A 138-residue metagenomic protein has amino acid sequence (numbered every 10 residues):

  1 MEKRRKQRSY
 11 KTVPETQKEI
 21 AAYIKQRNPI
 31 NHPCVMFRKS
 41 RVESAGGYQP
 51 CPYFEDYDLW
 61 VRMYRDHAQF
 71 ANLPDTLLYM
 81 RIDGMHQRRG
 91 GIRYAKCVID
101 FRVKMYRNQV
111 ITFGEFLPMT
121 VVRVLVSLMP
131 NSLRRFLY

Functional and structural regions predicted by a protein language model:
M1-S9: Conserved donor NDP-sugar-binding/catalytic core segment of glycosyltransferases
Y10-N28, E43: Short, flexible, basic/aromatic active-site loop/helix in glycosyltransferases
N31-A45: Conserved nucleotide-sugar donor-binding and metal-coordinating catalytic region shared by glycosyltransferases
Y53-L59: Acidic donor-binding loop at a coil-to-helix junction in glycosyltransferase catalytic cores that engages
L59-R62, Q69-F70: Short active-site alpha-helical segment characteristic of glycosyltransferases and processive polysaccharide synthases
F70-L77: Catalytic beta-strand/loop signature of glycosyltransferases that borders the donor
M80, R88-T112: Catalytic core of nucleotide-sugar-dependent glycosyltransferases
Y106-L137: A transmembrane-helix-recognition feature enriched in membrane-embedded lipid enzymes and envelope glyco-/phospholipid
